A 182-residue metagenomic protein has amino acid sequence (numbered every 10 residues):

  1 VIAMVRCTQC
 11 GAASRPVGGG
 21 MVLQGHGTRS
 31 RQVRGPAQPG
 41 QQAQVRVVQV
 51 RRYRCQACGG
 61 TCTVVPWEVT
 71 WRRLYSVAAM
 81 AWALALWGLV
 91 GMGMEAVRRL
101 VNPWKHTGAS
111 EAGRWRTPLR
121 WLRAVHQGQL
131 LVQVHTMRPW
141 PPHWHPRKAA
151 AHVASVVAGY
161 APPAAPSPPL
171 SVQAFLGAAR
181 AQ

Functional and structural regions predicted by a protein language model:
V1-V69: Short, conserved DNA-binding cores of transcription-related domains
Q56-A154, A161-A164, S171: Short, positively charged, Gly/Tyr-enriched micro-motifs that form contact patches at catalytic or ligand/partner
P163-Q182: Extended alpha-helical scaffolding regions
